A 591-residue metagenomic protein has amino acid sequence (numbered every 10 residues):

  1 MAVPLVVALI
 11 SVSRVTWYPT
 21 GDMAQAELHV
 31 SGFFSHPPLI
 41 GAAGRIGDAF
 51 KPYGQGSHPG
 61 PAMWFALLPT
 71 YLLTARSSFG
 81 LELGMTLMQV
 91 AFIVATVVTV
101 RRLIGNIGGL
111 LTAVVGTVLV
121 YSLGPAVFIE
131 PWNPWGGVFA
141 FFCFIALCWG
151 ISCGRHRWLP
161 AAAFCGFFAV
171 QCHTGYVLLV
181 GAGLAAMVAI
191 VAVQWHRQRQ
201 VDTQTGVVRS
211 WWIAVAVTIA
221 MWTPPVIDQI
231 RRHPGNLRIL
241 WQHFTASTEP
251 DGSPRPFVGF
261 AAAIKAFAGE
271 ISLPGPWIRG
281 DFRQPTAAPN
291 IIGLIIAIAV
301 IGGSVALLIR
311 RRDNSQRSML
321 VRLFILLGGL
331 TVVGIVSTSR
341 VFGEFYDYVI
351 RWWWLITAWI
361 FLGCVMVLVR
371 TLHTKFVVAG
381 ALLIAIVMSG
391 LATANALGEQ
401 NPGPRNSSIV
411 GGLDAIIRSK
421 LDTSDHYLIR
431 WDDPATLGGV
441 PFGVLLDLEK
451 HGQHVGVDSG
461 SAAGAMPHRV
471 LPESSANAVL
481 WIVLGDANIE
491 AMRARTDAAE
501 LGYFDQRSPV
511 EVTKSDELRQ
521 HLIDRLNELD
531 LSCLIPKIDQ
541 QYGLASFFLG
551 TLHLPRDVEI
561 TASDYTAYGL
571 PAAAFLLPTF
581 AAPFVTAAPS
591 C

Functional and structural regions predicted by a protein language model:
A8-I10, Q25-G54, P61-F65, P250: Extracytosolic helix-loop segments that constitute the early lumenal/periplasmic catalytic or substrate-binding loops
P61-F65, L73-V94, V127-N133, P289-I295: Loop-to-helix entry region of an early transmembrane alpha helix in multi-pass inner-membrane enzymes
L83-G105, C143, V305: Transmembrane-helix motifs of polytopic, lipid-linked glycan transferases
T96-Y121: Transmembrane-helix signature of polytopic, membrane-embedded enzymes that assemble or transfer cell-envelope glycans
R101-G108, R155, W195-W212, G280-L294 (+1 more regions): Membrane-interface helix-loop-helix junctions at transmembrane boundaries of multi-pass membrane enzymes, predominantly
F142-A161, Q194-Q200: Membrane-interface transmembrane helices that cradle and orient dolichyl/undecaprenyl
I145, L159-A185, V217-A220: Membrane-interface alpha helices of multi-pass inner-membrane proteins
L368-T393: Signature aromatic-anchored transmembrane alpha helix within multi-pass, membrane-resident enzymes that catalyze glycan
